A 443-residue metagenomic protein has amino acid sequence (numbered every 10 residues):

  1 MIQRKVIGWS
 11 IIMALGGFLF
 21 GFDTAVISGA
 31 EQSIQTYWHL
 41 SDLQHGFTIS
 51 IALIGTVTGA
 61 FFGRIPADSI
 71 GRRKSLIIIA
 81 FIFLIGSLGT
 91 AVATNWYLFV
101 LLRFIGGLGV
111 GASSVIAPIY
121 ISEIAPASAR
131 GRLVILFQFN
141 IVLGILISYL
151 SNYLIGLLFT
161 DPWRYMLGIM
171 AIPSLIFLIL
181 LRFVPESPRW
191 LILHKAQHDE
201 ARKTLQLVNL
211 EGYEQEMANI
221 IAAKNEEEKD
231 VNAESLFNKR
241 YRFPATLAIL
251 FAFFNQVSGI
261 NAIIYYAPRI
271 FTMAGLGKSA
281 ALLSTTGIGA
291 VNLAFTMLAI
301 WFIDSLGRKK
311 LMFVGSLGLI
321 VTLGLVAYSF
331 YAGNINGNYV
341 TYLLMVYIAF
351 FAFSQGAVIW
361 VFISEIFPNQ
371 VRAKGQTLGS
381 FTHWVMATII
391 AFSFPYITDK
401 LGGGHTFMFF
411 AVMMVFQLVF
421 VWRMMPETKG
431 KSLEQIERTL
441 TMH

Functional and structural regions predicted by a protein language model:
M1-Q197, N225-H443: Alpha-helical transmembrane bundle of multi-pass membrane proteins
E200-T204: Solenoid-repeat scaffolds in large eukaryotic assemblies
Y213-N225: Short, well-structured alpha-helical segments
